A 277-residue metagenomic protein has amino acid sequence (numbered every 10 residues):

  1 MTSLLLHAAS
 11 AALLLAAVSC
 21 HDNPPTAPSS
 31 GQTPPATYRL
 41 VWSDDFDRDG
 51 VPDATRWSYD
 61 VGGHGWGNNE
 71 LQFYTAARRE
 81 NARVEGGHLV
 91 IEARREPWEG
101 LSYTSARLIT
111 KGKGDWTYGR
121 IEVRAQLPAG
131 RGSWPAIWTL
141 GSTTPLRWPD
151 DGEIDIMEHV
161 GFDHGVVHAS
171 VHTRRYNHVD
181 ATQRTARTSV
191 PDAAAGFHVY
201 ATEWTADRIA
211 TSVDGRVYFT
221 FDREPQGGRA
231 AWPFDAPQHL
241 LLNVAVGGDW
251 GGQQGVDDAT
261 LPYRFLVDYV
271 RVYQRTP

Functional and structural regions predicted by a protein language model:
M1-A9: Bacterial N-terminal signal peptides that target proteins for export
A9, D22-P24: Extracytoplasmic entry segments of secretory-pathway proteins
A16-S19: C-terminal motif of bacterial Sec signal peptides marking the signal peptidase cleavage site
P24-P277: GH16 jelly-roll
